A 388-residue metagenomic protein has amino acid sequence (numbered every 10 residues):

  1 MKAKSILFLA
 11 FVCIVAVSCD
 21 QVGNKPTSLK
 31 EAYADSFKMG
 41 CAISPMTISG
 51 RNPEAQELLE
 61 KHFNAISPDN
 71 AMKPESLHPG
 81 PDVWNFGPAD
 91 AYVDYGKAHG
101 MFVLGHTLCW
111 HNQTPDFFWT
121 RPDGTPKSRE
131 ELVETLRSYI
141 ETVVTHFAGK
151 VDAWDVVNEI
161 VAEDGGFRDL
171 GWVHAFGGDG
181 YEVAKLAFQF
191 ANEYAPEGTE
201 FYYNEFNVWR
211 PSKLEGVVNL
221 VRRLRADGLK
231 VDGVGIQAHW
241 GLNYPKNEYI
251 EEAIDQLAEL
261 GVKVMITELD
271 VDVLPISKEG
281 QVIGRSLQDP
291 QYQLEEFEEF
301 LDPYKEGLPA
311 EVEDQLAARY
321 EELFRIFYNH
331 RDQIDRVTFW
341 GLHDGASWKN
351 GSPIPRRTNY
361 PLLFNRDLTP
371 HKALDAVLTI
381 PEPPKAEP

Functional and structural regions predicted by a protein language model:
M1-L7: Bacterial N-terminal signal peptides that target proteins for export
V15-S18: C-terminal motif of bacterial Sec signal peptides marking the signal peptidase cleavage site
V22-A65, P79, L378, E382-E387: N-terminal carbohydrate-binding accessory modules
P26, E31-F37, S44-Q56, G171-F297: Noncatalytic carbohydrate-binding groove/subsite architecture in carbohydrate-active enzymes
A42-M46, P68-A71, H106-C109, V156-I160 (+4 more regions): Active-site-proximal beta-strand/loop segments in catalytic clefts of secreted hydrolases
E54-A55, H62, N85-Y95, Y139 (+9 more regions): A general structural detector for well-ordered alpha-helical segments in enzyme core domains, enriched
K61, A65-P79, P88-Y202, F206-V208 (+1 more regions): Substrate-binding cleft and catalytic face of glycoside hydrolase catalytic domains, especially the flexible beta-alpha
F117, H146, D155, E159-G180 (+4 more regions): Aromatic-rich peripheral "rim/lid" segments of glycoside hydrolase catalytic domains that contact and position glycan
